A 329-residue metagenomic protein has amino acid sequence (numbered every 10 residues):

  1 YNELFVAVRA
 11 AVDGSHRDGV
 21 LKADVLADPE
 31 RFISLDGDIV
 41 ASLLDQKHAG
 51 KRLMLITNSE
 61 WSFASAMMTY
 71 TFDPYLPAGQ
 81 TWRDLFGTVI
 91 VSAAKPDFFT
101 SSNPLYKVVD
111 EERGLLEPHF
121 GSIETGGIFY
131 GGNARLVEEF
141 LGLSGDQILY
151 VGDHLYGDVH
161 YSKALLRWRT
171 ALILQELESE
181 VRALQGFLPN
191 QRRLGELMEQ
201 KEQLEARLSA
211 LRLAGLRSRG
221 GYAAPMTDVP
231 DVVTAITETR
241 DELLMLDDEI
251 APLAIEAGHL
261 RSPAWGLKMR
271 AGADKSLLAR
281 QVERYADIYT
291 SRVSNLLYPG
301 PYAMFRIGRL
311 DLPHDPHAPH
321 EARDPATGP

Functional and structural regions predicted by a protein language model:
Y1-P329: HAD-like aspartate-dependent phosphatase fold
